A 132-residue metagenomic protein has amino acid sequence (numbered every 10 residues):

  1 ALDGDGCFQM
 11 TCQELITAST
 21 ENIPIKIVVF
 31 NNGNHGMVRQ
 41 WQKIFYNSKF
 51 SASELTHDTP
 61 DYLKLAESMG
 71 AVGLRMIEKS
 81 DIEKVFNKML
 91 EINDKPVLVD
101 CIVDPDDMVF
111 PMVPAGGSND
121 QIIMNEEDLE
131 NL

Functional and structural regions predicted by a protein language model:
A1-L132: Thiamine diphosphate
